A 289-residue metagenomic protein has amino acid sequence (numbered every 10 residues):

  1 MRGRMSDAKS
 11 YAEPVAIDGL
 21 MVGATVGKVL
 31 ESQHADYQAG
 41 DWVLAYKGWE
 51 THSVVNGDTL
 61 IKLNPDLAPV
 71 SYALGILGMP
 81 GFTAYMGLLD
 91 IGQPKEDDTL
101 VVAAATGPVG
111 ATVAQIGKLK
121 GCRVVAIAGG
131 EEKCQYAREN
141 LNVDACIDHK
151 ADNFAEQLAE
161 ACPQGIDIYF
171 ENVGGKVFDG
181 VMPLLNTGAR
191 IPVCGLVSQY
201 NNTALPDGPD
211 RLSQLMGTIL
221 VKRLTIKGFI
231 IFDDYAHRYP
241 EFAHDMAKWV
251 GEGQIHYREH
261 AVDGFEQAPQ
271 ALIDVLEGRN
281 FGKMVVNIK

Functional and structural regions predicted by a protein language model:
R2-W49: Glycine-rich beta-strand-centered segment in the early N-terminal region that forms part of a ligand/cofactor-binding
D36-Y37, P94, L185: Short, well-ordered loop/turn sites that connect or cap secondary structure elements
W42, T99, R123, A189-R190 (+1 more regions): Short glycine-centered segments of the SAM/dcSAM-binding site in methyltransferase folds
L44, V101, I147, D167-F170: N-terminal Rossmann-like NAD(P) cofactor-binding module of classical short-chain dehydrogenase/reductase
L74-F154: Mid-domain Rossmann-like dinucleotide-binding core that forms the NAD(H)/NADP(H) cofactor-binding site
N153-Q164: Short amphipathic alpha-helix with an adjacent loop that forms part of the alpha/beta core around
K176-I255, I288-K289: Glycine-rich phosphate-binding loop and adjacent beta-alpha segment of Rossmann(oid) nucleotide-cofactor-binding
E252-A261, P269-K289: C-terminal capping/lid region of NAD(P)-dependent oxidoreductase domains
